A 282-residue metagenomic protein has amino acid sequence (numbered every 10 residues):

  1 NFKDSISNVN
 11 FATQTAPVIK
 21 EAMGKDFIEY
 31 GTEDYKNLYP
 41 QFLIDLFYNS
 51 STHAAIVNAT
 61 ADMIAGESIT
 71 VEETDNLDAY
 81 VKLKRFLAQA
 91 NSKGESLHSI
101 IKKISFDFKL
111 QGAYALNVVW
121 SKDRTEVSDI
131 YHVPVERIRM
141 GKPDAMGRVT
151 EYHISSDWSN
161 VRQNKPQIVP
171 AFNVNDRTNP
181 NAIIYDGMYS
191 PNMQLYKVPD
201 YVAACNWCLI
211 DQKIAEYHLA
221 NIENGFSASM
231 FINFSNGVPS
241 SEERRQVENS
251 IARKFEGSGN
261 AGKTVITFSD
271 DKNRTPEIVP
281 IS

Functional and structural regions predicted by a protein language model:
N1-I281: Structured, contiguous alpha/beta core segments that scaffold functional sites
